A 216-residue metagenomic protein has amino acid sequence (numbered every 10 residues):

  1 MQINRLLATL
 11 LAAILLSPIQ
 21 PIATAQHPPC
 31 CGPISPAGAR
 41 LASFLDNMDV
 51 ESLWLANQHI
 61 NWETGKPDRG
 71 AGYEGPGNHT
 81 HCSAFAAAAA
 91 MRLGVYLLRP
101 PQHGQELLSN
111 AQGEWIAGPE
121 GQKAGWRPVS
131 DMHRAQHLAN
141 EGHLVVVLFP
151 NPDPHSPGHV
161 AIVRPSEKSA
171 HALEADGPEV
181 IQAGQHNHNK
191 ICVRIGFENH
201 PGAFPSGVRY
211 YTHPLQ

Functional and structural regions predicted by a protein language model:
M1-T9: Bacterial N-terminal signal peptides that target proteins for export
A8-P18: Bacterial N-terminal signal peptides
Q20-A25: Sec/Tat signal peptide C-region and signal peptidase I cleavage site
Q26-L107: N-terminal capping segments
A37-L53, N57-I60, T64, G70-A71 (+6 more regions): Generic hydrophobic, helix-prone segments enriched in Leu/Val/Ile
Q102-H188: ...with weaker cross-activation on analogous glycine-rich loops/strands in unrelated enzymes
D176-Q216: Low-complexity, Gly/Ser/Thr/Pro-rich intrinsically disordered linker/tail segments
